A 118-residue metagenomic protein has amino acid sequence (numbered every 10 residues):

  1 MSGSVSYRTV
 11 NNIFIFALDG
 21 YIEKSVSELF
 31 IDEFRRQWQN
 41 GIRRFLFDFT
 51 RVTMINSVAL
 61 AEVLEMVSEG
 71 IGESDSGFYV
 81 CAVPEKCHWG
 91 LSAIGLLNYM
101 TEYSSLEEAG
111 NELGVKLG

Functional and structural regions predicted by a protein language model:
M1-A17: Short beta-strand/loop segment at the start of cytosolic alpha/beta domains
M1-S6, R35-R36, N56-S57, G110: Short low-complexity stretches enriched in small and charged residues
R8, C81, Y103: General small-molecule cofactor/ligand-binding pocket signal
K24-Y99: Amphipathic alpha-helical interaction surfaces in cytosolic regulatory modules
Y99-A109: Short acidic-hydrophobic, aromatic-tinged amphipathic segments that line or gate anion-handling sites
A109-G118: A short, charged, amphipathic alpha-helix used as a generic interaction element across diverse proteins
